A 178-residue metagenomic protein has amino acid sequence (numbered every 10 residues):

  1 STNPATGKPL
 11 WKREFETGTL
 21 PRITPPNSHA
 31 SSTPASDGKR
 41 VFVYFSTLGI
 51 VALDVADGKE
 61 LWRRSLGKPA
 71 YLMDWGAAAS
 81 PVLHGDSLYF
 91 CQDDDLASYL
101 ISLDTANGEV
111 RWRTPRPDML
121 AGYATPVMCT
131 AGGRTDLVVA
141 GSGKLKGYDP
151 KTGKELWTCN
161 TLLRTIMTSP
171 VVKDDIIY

Functional and structural regions predicted by a protein language model:
S1-Y178: Noncatalytic, solvent-exposed loop/strand surfaces of beta-propeller-type extracellular/periplasmic domains
